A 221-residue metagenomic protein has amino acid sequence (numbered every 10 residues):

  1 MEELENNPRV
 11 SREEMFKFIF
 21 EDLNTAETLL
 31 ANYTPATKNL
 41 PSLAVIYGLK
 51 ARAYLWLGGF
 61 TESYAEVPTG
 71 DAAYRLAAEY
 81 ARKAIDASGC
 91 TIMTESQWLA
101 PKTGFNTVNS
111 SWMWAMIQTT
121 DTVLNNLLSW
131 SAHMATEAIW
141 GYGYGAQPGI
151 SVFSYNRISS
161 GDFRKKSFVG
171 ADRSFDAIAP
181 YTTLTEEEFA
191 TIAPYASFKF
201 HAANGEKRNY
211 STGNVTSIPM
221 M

Functional and structural regions predicted by a protein language model:
M1-M220: Structured, solvent-exposed acidic/aromatic patches
